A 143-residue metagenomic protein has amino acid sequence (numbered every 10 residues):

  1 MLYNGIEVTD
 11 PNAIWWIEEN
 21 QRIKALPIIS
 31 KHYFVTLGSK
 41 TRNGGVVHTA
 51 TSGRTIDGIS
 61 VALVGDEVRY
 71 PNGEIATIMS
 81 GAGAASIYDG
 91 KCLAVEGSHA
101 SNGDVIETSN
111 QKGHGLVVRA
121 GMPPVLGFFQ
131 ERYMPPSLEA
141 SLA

Functional and structural regions predicted by a protein language model:
M1-A143: Intrinsically disordered, low-complexity proline/glycine-rich segments
